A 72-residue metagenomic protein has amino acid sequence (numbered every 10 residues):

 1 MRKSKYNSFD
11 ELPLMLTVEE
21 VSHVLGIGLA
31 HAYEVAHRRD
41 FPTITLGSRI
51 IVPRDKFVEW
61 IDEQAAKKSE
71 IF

Functional and structural regions predicted by a protein language model:
K3, V58-F72: A short, Lys/Arg-enriched interface patch at domain edges and termini
S4-H31, V35: Polyanion-binding surface elements
S8-E11, K56, E63: Short linear motifs in intrinsically disordered/low-complexity regions
E20, L46-S48, Q64: Intrinsically disordered, low-complexity repeat segments enriched in small/polar residues
G26-V58: Amphipathic, hydrophobic secondary-structure cores in small proteins
